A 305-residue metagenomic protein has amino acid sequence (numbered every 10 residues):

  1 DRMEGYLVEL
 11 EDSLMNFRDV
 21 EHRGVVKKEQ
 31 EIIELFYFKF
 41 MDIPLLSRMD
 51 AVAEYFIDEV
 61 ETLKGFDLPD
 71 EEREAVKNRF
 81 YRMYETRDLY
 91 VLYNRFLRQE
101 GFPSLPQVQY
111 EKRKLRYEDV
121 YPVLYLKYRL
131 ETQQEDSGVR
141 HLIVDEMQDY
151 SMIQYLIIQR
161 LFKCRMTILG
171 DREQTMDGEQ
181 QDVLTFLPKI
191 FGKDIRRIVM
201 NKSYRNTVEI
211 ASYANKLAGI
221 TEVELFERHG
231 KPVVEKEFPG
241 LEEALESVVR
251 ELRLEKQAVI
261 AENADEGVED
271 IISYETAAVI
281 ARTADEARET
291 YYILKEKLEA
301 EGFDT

Functional and structural regions predicted by a protein language model:
D1: Inter-Walker segment of RecA-like/P-loop motor cores
E4-H141, I153-Y155: Conserved helicase NTPase catalytic core signature
P103, Y128-H141, Q148-T305: Conserved helicase motor core of SF1/SF2 NTP-dependent helicases
